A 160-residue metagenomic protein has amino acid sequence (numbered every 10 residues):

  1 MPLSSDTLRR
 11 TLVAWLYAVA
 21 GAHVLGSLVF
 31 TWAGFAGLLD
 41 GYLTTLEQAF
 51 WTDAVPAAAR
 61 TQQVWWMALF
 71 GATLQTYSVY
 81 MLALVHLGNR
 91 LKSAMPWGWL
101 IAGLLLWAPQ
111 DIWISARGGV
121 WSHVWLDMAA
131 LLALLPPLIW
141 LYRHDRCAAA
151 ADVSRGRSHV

Functional and structural regions predicted by a protein language model:
M1-W32: Cytosolic juxtamembrane helix and N-cap/initiation of the first transmembrane helix
S5-L16, A59-W66, S93-W97, H123: Membrane-interface helix-boundary signature
L12-A22, F70, P96-W107, L126: Hydrophobic alpha-helical transmembrane segments of polytopic
A22-W65: Membrane-helix boundary elements
A33, A57-V64, L82-M95: Short juxtamembrane and helix-loop transition motifs at transmembrane-helix boundaries in membrane proteins
T73-Y80, S93-W113, A130-L138: Hydrophobic alpha-helical membrane segments
P109-L126: Membrane-helix boundary connector in multi-pass membrane proteins
I139-V153: Membrane-interface capping segments at transmembrane-helix boundaries
